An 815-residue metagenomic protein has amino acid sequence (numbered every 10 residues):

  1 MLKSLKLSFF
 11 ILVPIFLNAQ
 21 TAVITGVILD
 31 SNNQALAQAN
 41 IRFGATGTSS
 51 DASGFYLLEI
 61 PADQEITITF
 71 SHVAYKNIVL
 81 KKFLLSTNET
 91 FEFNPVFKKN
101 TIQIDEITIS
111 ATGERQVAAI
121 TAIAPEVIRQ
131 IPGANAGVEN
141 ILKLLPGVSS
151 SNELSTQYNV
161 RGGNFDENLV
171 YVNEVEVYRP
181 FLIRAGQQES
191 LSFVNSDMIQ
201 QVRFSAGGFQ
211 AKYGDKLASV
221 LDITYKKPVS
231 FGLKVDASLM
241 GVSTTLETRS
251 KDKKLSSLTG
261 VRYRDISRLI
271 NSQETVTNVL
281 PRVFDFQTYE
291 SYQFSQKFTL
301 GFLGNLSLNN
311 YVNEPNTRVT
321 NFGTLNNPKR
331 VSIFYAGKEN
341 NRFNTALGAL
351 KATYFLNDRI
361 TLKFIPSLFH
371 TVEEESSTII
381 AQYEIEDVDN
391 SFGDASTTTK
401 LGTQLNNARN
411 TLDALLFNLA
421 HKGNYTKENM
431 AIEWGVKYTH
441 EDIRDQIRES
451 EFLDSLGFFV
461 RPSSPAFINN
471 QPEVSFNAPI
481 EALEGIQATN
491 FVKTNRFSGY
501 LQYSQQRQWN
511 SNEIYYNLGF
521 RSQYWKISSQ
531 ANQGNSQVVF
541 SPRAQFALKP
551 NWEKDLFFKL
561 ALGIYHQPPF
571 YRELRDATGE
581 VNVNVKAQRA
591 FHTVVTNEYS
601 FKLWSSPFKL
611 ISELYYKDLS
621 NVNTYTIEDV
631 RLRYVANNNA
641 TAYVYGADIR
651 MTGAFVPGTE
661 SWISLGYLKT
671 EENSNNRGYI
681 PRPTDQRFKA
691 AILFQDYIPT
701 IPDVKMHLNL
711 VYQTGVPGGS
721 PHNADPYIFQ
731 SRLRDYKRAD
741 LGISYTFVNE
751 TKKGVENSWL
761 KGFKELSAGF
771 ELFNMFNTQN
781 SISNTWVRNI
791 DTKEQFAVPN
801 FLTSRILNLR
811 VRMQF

Functional and structural regions predicted by a protein language model:
L29-Q34, N40-R42, S71-Y75, S86-I131 (+3 more regions): Short, acidic, small-residue-rich periplasmic hinge/interaction motif at the N-terminus of Gram-negative outer-membrane
Y56-E59, Q130, E176-F204, T288: Short acidic/polar hinge/loop motifs at secondary-structure boundaries that mediate gating or recognition
M240-Y263, V276-P315, E339-H370, P542: Transmembrane beta-barrel wall of Gram-negative outer-membrane proteins
Q293-L308, K338-A531, I611-L614, W662: Face-selective signature of the C-terminal outer-membrane beta-barrel domain
T317, L548-V594, L614-V635, N709-A724 (+1 more regions): Surface-exposed extracellular loop regions of Gram-negative outer-membrane beta-barrel proteins, predominantly
K363-S367, K559, A587-Y645, A768-F773: Membrane-embedded beta-barrel scaffold of Gram-negative outer-membrane proteins
W509-I514, Y616-D618, N637-P721: Gram-negative outer-membrane beta-barrel transporters
G658-S661, V711-P721, Y745-F815: C-terminal beta-signal and adjacent terminal beta-strands/loops of Gram-negative outer-membrane beta-barrel proteins
